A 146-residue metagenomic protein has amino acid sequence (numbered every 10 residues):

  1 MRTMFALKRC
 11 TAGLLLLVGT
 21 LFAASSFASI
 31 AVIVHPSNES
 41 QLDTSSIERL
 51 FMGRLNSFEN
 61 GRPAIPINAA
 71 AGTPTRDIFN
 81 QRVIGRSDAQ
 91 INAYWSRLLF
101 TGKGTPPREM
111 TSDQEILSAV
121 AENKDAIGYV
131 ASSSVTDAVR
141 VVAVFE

Functional and structural regions predicted by a protein language model:
R2-L14: Bacterial N-terminal signal peptides that target proteins for export
L17-V18: Repetitive helical segments and hydrophobic/amphipathic motifs
A23-A24: N-terminal signal peptide c-region/cleavage motif recognized by signal peptidases
S29-E146: Exported/periplasmic ABC-transporter solute-binding proteins
